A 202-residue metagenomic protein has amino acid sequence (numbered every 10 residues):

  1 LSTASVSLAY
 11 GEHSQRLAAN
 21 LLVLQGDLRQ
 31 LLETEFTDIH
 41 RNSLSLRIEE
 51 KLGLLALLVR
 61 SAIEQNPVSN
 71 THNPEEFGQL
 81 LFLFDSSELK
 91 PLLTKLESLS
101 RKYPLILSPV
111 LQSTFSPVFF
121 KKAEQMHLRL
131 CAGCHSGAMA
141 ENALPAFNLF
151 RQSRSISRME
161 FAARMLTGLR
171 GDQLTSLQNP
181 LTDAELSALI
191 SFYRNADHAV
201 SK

Functional and structural regions predicted by a protein language model:
L1-A9: Gram-negative bacterial Sec-dependent N-terminal signal peptides
L8-L46: Immediate post-signal-peptide N-terminus of mature secreted/exported proteins
H13, K95-M126: Electrostatic cytochrome c docking/interface patches
E35-E64: N-terminal, post-signal-peptide region of Sec/Tat-exported proteins
G53-L57, G78-L105, Q178-K202: C-terminal capping alpha-helices of c-type cytochrome domains
A123-M139, M165, L189-Y193: The canonical Cys-X-X-Cys-His
H127-A132, M165-L169, L177, D183 (+1 more regions): Cys/His-clustered metal-coordination modules, chiefly Zn-binding fingers
S136-G171: Gly/Gly-Pro-rich "capping" loops immediately C-terminal to redox-active cysteine motifs in periplasmic/lumenal
